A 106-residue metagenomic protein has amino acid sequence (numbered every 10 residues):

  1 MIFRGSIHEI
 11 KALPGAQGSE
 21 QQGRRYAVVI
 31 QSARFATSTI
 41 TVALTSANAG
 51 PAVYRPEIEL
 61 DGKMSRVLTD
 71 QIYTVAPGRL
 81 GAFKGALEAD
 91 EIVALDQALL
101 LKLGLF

Functional and structural regions predicted by a protein language model:
M1-F106: Conserved functional hotspots at enzyme active or ligand-binding sites that engage polyanionic ligands
